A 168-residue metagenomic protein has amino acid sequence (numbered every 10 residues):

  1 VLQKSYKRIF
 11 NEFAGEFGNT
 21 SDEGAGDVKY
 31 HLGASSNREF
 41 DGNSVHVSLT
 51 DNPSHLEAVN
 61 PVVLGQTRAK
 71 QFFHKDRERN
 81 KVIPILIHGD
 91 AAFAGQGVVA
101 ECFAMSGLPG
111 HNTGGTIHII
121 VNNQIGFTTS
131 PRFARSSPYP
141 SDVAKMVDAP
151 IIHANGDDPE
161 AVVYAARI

Functional and structural regions predicted by a protein language model:
V1-I85, A91-V99, F103-T116, N122 (+2 more regions): Conserved internal helical-beta-strand scaffold that buttresses enzyme catalytic cores
H88-G89, I120-N123, N155-D158, A166: Active-site proximal loops enriched in glycine and acidic residues that flank catalytic Cys/His/Asp and coordinate
V98-C102, V143, Y164-I168: Alpha-helical scaffold elements adjacent to nucleotide-binding pockets in ATP/GTP-utilizing enzyme cores
Y139-A165: Conserved thiamine diphosphate
